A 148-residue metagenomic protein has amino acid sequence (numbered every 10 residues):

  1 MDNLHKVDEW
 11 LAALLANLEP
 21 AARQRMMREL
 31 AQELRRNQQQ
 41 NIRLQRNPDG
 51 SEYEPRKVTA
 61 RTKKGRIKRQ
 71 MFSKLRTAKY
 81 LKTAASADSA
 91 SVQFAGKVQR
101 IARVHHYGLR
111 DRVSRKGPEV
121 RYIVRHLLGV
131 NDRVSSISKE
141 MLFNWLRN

Functional and structural regions predicted by a protein language model:
M1-N148: Short, Lys/Arg-rich flexible segments
